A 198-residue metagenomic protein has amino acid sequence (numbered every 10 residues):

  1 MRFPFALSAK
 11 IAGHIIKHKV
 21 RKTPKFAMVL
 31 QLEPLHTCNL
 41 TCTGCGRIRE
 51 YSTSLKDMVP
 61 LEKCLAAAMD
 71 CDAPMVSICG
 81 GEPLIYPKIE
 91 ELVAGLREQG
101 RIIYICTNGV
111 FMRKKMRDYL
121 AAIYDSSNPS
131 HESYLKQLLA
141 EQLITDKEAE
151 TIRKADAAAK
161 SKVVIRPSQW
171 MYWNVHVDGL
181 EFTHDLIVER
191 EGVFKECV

Functional and structural regions predicted by a protein language model:
M1-L7, I15-I16, I48-Y51, M75-V76 (+1 more regions): N-terminal start-of-chain detector that recognizes signal peptides and the immediate post-cleavage beginning
M1-Q31: N-terminal [4Fe-4S]-dependent radical SAM core
R21, L55, I187, E191: Charge-dense, low-complexity intrinsically disordered segments
P24-K25, V29-V59, D70-C71: Canonical Radical SAM [4Fe-4S] cluster-binding loop centered on the CxxxCxxC motif and its immediate flanking residues
S52-K56, L84-I85, F111-M112: Glycine-/small-residue-rich active-site loops that bind phosphorylated ligands and cofactors
E62-I78, Y86-V198: Radical SAM/AdoMet-radical enzyme domain recognition
